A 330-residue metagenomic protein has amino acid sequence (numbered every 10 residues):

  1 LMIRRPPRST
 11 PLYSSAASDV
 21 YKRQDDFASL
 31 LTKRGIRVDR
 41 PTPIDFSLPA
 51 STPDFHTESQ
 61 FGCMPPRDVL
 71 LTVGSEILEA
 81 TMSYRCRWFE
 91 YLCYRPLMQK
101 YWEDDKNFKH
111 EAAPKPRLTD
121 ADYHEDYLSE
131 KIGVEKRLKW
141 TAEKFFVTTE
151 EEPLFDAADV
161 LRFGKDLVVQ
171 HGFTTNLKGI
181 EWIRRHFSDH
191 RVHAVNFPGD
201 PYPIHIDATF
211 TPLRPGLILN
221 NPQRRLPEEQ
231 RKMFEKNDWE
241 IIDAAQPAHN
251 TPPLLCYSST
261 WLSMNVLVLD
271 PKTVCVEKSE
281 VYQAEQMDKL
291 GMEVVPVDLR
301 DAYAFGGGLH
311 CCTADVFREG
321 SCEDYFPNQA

Functional and structural regions predicted by a protein language model:
L1-R5, S14-A330: The feature marks the mature, well-folded catalytic cores of soluble enzymes
P11: Short-chain dehydrogenase/reductase
